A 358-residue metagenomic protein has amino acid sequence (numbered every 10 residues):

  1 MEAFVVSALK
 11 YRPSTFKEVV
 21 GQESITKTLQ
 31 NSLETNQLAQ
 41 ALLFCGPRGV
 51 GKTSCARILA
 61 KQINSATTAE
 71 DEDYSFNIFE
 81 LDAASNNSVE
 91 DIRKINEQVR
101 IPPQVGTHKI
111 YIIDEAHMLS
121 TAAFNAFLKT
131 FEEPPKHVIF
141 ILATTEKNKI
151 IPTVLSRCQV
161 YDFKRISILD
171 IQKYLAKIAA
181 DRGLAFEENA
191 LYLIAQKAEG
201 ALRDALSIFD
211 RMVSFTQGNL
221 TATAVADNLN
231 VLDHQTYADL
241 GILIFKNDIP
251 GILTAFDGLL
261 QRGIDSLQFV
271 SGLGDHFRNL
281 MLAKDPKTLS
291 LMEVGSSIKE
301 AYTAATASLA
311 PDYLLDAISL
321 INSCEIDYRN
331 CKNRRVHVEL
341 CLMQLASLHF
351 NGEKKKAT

Functional and structural regions predicted by a protein language model:
M1-V160, D170, I178: P-loop/Walker A NTP-binding region and its immediately flanking N-terminal helices in P-loop NTPase folds
V50, A56-Q62, D91-E97, T107 (+2 more regions): Extended, largely alpha-helical regulatory/partner-binding modules appended to the mid-to-C-terminal parts
